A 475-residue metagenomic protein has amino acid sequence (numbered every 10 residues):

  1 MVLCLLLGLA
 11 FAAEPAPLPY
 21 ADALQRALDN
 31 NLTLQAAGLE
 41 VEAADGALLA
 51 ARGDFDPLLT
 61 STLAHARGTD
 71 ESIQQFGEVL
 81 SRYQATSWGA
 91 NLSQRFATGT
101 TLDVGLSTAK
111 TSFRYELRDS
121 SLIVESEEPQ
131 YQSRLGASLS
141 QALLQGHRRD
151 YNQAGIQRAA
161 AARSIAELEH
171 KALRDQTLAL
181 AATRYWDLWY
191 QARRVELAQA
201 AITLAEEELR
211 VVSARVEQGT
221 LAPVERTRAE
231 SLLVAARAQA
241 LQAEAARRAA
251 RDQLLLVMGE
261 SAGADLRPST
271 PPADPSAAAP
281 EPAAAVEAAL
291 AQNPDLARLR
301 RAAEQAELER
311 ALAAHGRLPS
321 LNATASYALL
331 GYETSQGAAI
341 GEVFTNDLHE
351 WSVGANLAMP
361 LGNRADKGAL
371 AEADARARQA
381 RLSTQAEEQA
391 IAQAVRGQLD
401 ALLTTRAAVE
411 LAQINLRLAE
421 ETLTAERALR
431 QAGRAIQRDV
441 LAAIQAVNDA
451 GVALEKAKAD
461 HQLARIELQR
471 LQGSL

Functional and structural regions predicted by a protein language model:
M1-A10: Bacterial N-terminal signal peptides
A12-A85, L139-A154, R158-A160, S269-E304 (+6 more regions): Bacterial Sec-pathway N-terminal export signals of envelope proteins
E14, R67-T69, A262, P268 (+3 more regions): Acidic, low-complexity, intrinsically disordered peripheral segments
A27-L28, L221, E225-R226, E260-S326 (+2 more regions): Amphipathic alpha-helical coiled-coil scaffold segments and their short linker/junction regions
Q35-L39, R52-G53, A97-P129, L144-E169 (+9 more regions): Sec/SRP-type N-terminal targeting helices
A51, E167-A288, A401, T405-A408 (+4 more regions): Periplasmic alpha-helical coiled-coil/stalk elements that build and connect Gram-negative outer-membrane
L63-A137, P268-A279, A311, T324-M359: Small/polar, glycine/serine/threonine/aspartate-rich low-complexity segments that form flexible
N415-E455: C-terminal structured "cap/appendage" subdomains that terminate the fold
